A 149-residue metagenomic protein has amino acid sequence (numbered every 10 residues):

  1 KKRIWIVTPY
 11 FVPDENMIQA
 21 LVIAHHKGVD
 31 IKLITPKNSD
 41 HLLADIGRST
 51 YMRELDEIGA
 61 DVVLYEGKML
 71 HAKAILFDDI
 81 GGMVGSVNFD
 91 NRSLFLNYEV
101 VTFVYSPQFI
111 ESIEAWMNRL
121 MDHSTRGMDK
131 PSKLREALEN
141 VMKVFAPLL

Functional and structural regions predicted by a protein language model:
R3-W5, Y10-L149: PLD/PLD-like phosphodiesterase catalytic module centered on the HKD motif
